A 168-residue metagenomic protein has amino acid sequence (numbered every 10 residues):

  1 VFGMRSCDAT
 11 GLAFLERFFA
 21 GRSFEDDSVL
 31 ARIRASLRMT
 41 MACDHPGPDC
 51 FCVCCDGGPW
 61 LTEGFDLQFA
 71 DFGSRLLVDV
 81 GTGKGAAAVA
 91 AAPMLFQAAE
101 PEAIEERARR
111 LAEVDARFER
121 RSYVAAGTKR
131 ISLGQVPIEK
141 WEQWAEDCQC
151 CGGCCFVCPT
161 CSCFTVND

Functional and structural regions predicted by a protein language model:
V1-G134, I138-W141, P159: Iron-sulfur-associated redox domains of electron-transfer enzymes in respiratory and anaerobic energy metabolism
E142-C161: Cysteine-centered iron-sulfur cluster-binding motifs in ferredoxin-type domains/subunits of redox enzymes
S162-D168: Active/binding-pocket-proximal capping segment
